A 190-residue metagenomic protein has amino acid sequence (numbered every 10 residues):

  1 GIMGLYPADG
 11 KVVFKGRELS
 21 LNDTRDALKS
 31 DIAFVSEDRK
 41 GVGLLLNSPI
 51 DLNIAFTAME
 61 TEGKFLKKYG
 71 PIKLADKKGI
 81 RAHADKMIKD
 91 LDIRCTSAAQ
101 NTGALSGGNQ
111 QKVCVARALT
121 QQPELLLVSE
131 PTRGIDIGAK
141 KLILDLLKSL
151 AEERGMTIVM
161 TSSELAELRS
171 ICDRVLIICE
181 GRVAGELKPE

Functional and structural regions predicted by a protein language model:
G1-E190: Glycine-rich phosphate-binding loops of nucleotide-dependent enzymes
